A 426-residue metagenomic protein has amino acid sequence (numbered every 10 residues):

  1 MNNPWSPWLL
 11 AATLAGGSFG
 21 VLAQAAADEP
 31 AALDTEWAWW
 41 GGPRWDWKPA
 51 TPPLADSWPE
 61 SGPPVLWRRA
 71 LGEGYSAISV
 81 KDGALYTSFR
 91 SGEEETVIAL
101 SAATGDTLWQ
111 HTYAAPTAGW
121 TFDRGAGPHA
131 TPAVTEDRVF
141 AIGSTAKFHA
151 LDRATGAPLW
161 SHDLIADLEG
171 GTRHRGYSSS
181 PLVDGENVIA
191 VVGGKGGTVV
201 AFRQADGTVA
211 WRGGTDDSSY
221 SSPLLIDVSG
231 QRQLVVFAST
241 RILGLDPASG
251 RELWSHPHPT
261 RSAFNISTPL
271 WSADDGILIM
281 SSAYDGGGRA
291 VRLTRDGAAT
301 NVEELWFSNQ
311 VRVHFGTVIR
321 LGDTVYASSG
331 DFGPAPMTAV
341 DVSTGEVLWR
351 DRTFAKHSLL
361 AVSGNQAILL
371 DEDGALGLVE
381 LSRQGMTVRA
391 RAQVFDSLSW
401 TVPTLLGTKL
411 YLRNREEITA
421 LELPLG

Functional and structural regions predicted by a protein language model:
A25-A70, T96-W120, A157-G170, T208-G213 (+5 more regions): Aromatic (tryptophan-biased) beta-strands that constitute blades/sheets of beta-rich domains
G42-W45, R90-G92, S144, G193-G194 (+5 more regions): Short loop/turn segments immediately following the C-termini of beta-strands
L66-S79, Q110-A133, S161-V183, G193-G196 (+7 more regions): Extracytoplasmic beta-rich repeat domains
D82-G83, E136-D137, G185-E186, Q231-R232 (+4 more regions): Short coil/turn segments that connect the beta-strands within blades of beta-propeller domains
S101, D152, R203, D246 (+4 more regions): Structural recognition of the beta-propeller blade-terminating site
L398-G426: Blade-level signature of beta-propeller repeat domains, shared across WD40, Kelch, NHL, RCC1 and BNR/Asp-box propellers
